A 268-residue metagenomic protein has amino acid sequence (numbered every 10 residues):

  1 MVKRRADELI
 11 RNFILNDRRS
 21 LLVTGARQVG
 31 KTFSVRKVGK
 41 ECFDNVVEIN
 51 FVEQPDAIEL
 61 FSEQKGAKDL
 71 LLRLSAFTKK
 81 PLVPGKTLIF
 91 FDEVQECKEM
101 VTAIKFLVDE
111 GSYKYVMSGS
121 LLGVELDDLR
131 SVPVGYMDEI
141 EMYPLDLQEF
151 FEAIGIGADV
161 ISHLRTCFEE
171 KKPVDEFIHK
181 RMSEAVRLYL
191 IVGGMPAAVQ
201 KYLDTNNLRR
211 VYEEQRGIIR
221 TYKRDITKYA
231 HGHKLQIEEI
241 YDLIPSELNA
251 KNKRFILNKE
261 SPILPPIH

Functional and structural regions predicted by a protein language model:
M1-N16: Pre-Walker A adenine-sensing motif
K31: Conserved lysine of the Walker
S34, V38: Hydrophobic positions on the alpha1 helix immediately C-terminal to the Walker A/P-loop
E53-G85: Short glycine-rich substrate-engagement loop in P-loop NTPases that contacts/grips substrate
L82-E99: Conserved P-loop NTPase "ATPase switch" module shared by AAA+ and STAND
F106, G123-E139, F151-G157: Short regulatory helix/loop adjacent to the ATP-binding pocket of P-loop NTPases
K114-S120, E141: Structural recognition of the conserved hydrophobic beta-strand(s) that form the central parallel beta-sheet of P-loop
G155-H268: Interdomain hinge/linker elements that couple catalytic modules in large macromolecular machines
